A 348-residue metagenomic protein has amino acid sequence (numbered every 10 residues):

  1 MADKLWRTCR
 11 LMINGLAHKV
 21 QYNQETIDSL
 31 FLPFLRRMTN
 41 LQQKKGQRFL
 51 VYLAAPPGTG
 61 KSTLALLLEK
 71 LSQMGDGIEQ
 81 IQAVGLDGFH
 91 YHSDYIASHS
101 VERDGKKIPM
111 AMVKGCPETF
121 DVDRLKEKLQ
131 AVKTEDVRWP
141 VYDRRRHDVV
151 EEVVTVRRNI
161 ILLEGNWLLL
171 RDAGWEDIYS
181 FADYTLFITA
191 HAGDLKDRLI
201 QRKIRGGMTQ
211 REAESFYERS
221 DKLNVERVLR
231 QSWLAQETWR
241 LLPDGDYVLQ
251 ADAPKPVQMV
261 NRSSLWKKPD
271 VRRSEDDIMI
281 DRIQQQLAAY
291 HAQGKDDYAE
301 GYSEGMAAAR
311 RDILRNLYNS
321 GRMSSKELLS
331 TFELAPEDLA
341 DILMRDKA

Functional and structural regions predicted by a protein language model:
A2-R37, L41-K44, Q201-R205, R219-L265 (+2 more regions): NTP-dependent small-molecule kinase module
A55: The Walker A (P-loop) glycine that initiates the GxxxxGKT/S ATP-binding motif of P-loop NTPases
G58: Walker A (P-loop) phosphate-binding loop of P-loop NTPases
K61: Conserved lysine of the Walker
L64: Hydrophobic positions on the alpha1 helix immediately C-terminal to the Walker A/P-loop
Q82, Y91-D143: Conserved nucleotide-sensing/catalytic segment adjacent to the nucleotide-binding pocket in NTP-handling enzymes
R146-R202: ATP-dependent NMP and nucleoside kinases share a basic, alpha-helical "lid"
M259-A348: Intrinsic-disorder/low-complexity detector
